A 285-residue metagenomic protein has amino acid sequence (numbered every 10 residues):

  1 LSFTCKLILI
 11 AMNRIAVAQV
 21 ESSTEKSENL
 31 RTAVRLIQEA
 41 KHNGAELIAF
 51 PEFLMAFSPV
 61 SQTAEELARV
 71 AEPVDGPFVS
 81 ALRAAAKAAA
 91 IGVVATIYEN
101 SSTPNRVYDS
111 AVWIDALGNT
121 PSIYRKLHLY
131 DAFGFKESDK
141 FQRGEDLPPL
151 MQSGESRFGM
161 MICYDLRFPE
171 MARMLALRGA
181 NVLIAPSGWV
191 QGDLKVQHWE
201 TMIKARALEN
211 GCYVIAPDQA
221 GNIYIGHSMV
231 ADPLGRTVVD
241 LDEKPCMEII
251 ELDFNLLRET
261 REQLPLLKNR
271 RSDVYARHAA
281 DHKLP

Functional and structural regions predicted by a protein language model:
M12-T24, A49, S110, I123 (+2 more regions): Active-site-proximal beta-strand elements of phosphoester/diester hydrolases
K26, R35-L117, I123, V190-L208: Cys-nucleophile CN-hydrolase/nitrilase-fold catalytic domain and related Cys-dependent amidase chemistry that acts on
A71-V94, R157, L166-E248: CN hydrolase (nitrilase-like) catalytic-core segments centered on the catalytic cysteine and neighboring Lys/Glu
T96-I97, S110-W113, P149, S228-V230 (+1 more regions): Short beta-strand scaffold segments in enzyme catalytic cores
S102-R178, Q191-A205, Q263-L266: Active-site catalytic loop in hydrolytic enzyme cores
S110, S122-K126, A185, D240 (+1 more regions): Residue-level detector of high-confidence beta-strand sites
R258-P285: A short C-terminal boundary segment appended to hydrolase-like catalytic domains
